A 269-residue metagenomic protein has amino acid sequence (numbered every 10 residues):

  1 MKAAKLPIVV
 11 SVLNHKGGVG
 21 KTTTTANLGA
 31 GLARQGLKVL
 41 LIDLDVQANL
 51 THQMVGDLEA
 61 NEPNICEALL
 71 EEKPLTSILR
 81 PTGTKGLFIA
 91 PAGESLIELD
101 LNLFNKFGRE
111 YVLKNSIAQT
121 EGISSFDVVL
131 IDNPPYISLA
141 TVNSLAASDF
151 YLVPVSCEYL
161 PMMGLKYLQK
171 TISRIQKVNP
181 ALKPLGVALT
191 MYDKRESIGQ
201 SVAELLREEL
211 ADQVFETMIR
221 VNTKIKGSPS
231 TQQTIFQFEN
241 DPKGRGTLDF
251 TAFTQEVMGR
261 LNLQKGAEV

Functional and structural regions predicted by a protein language model:
M1-V269: P-loop NTP-binding core
